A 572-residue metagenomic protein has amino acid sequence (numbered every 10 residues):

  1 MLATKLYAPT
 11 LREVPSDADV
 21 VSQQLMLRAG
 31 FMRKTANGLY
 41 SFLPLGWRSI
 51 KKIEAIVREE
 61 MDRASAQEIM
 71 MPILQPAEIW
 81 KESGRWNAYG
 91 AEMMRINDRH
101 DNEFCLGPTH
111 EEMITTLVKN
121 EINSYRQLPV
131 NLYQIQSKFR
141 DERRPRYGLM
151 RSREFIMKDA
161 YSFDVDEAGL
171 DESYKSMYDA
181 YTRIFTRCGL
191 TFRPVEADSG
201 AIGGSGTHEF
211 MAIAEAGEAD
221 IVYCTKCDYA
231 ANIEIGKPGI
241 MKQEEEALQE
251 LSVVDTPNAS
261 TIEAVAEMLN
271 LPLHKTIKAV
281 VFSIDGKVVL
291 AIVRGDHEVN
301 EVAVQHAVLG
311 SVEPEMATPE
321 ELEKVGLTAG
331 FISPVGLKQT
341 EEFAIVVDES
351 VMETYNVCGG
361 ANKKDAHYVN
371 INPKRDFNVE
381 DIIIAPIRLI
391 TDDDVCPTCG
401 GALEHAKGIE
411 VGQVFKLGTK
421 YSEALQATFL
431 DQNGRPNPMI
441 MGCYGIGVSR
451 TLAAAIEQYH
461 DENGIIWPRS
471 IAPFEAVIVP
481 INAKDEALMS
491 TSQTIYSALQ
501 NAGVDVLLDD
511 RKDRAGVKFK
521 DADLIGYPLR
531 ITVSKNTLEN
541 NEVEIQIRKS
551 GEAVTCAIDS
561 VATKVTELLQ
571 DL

Functional and structural regions predicted by a protein language model:
M1-R28, I114-P145, T256-S260, Q458-E462: Charged, low-complexity intrinsically disordered tails and linkers
M1-R99, H110, Y161-G200, H297: TRNA-binding/sensing appendages of the translation machinery
G38-L43, I156-V165, E209, V411 (+1 more regions): Short, hydrophobic beta-strand segments
N87-F104, A212-Y223: Acidic, His- and aromatic-enriched active-site or binding-groove loops in soluble protein domains that engage sugars
E111-T116, R144-K158, A168-G442, V448: Extended, low-hydrophobicity, polar/charged segments
V265, G442-I471, E475: C-terminal, non-catalytic macromolecule-binding modules
G464-K518: Generic long, charged, amphipathic alpha-helical segments
Y496-V561: C-terminal structured "cap/appendage" subdomains that terminate the fold
